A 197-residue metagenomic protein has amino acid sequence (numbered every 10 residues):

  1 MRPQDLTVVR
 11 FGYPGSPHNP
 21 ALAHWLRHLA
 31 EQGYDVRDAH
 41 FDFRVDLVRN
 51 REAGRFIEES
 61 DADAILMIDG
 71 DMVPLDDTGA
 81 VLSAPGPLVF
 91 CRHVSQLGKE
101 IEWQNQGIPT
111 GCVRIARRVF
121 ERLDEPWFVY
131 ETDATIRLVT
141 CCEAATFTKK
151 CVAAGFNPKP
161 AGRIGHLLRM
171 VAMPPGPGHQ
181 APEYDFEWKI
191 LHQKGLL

Functional and structural regions predicted by a protein language model:
M1-H40: N-proximal low-complexity "stem/linker" segments adjacent to membrane-targeting elements
H24-W25, R51, A80, T146: Alpha-helical elements of Rossmann-like donor-binding domains used by nucleotide-donor carbohydrate transfer enzymes
F43-V48, T140-C141: A short, glycine-/small-residue-rich helix N-cap motif at loop->alpha-helix starts within glycosyltransferase
N50-A64: Active-site nucleotide-sugar/metal-binding loop of Leloir-type enzymes
A53, M72-T135: Conserved catalytic core of nucleotide-sugar-dependent glycosyltransferases
D61-A62, P85-P87, F156: Short, high-confidence coil segments that cap the C-terminus of an alpha-helix and link into the following beta-strand
D61-V73: Short beta-strand-to-loop acidic/aromatic patch adjacent to the donor-nucleotide binding site
V129-L197: C-terminal catalytic/acceptor-binding lobe
